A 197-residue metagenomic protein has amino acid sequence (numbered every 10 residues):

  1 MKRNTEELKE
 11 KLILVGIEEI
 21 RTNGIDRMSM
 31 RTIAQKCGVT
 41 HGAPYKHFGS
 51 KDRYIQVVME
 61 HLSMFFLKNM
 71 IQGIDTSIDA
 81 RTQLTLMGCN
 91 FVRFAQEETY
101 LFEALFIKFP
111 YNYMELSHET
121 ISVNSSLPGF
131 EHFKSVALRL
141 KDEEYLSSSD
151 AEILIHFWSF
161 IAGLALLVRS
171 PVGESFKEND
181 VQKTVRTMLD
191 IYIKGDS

Functional and structural regions predicted by a protein language model:
M1-N23, R27, R31-T32, K36 (+1 more regions): Basic, helix-initiating cap at the start of DNA-binding domains
L12-I20, L62, F66, M70 (+2 more regions): Short hydrophobic clusters on alpha-helical segments that form packing/core surfaces in small helical domains
S29, F102-F106, Y113-M114, S149 (+2 more regions): Short, hydrophobic secondary-structure boundary micro-motifs
G38-F48: Short hydrophobic/aromatic patch on the recognition helix
I55-L62, L105: Alpha-helical DNA-contacting segments of helix-turn-helix folds
V57, I71-Y100, I153-F157: Hydrophobic alpha-helical connector segments
I71, L116-E143, A151-I155, K183-D190: Amphipathic alpha-helical packing segments from all-alpha helical-bundle domains
F94-E97, S135, R139, F157-F176 (+1 more regions): Amphipathic C-terminal alpha-helical segment
